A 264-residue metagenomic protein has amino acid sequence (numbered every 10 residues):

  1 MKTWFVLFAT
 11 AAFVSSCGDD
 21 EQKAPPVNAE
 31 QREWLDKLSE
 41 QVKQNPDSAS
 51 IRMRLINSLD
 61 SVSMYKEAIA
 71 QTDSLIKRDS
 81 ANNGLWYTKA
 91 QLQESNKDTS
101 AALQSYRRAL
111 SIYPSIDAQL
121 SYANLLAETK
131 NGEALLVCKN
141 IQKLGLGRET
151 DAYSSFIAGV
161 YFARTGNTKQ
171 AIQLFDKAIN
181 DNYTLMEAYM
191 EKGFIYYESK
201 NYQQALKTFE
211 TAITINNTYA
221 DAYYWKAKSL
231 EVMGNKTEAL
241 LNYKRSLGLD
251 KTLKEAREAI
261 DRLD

Functional and structural regions predicted by a protein language model:
C17-D73, K77-A81: N-terminal leader/linker segments that initiate helical-solenoid repeat arrays
Q41, S74-L75, R108-A109, N140-G145 (+3 more regions): Canonical positions in the second alpha-helix
Q44, R78, S111-I112, L144-G147 (+3 more regions): Structural marker of alpha-solenoid helical repeat scaffolds
A49-S50, N83-G84, I116-A118, R148-A152 (+4 more regions): Helix-start (N-cap) detector for alpha-helical repeat units in TPR-like alpha-solenoids, especially tetratricopeptide
R54, T88, S121-N124, I157 (+3 more regions): Canonical tetratricopeptide repeat
S61, S95-N96, A127-K130, R164 (+3 more regions): Register position in tetratricopeptide repeats
N124-E128, Q142-T214: Alpha-helical adaptor scaffolds
